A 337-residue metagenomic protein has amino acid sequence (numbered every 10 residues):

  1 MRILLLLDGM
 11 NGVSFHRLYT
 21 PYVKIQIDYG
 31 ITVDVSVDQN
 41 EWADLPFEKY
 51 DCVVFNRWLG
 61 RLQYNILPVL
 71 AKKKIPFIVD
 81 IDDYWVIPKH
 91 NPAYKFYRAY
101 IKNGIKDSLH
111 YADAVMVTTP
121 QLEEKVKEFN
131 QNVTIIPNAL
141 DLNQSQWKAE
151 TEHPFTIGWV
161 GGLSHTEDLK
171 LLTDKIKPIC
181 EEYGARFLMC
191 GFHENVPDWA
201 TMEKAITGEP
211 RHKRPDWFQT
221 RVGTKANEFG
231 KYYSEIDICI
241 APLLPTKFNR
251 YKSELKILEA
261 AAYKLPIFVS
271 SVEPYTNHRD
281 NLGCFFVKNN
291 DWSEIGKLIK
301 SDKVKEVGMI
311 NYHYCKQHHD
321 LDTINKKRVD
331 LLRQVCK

Functional and structural regions predicted by a protein language model:
M1-L59: N-terminal pre-catalytic "stem/leader" segment of glycosyltransferase-like enzymes
G9-K24, D141-Q144, E152-S234: Conserved catalytic-core segment of nucleotide-activated headgroup transferases in glycan assembly
V53-V54, H110-T119, L188: A short beta-strand/loop micro-motif in the catalytic core of glycosyltransferases that engages the nucleotide-sugar
P68-K72, F96-V115: Membrane-proximal helix-turn-helix segments that form the acceptor-binding/catalytic region of lipid-linked
Q121, A139: Carbohydrate-associated surface elements
E167, P215, G223-A262, F268-N277: Nucleotide-sugar-dependent
T276-K297: Change "using UDP/GDP/dTDP sugars" to "using nucleotide sugars
D302-R333: A charged, aromatic-enriched C-terminal amphipathic alpha-helix characteristic of glycosyltransferases across folds
